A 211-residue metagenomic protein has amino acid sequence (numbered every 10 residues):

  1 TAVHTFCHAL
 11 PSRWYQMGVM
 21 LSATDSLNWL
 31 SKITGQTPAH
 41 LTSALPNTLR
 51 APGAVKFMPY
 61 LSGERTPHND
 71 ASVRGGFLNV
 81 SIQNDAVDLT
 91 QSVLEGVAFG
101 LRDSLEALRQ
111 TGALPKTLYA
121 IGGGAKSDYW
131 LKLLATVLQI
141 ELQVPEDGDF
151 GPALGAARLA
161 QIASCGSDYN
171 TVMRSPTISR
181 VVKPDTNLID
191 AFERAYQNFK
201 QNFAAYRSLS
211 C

Functional and structural regions predicted by a protein language model:
T1-I121, K126-C211: Active-site core segments that coordinate phosphate-bearing ligands/cofactors across diverse enzyme families
